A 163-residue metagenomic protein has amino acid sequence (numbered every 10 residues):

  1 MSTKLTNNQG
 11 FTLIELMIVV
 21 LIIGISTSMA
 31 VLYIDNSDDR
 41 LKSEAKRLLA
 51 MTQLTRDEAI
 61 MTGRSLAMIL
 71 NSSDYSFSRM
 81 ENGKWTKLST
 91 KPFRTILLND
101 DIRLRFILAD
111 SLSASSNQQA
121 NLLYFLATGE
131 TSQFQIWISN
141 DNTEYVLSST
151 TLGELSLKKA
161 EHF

Functional and structural regions predicted by a protein language model:
M1-T3, M17, L32-Y33, D39 (+3 more regions): N-terminal helix-rich module
S2-Y33: N-terminal single-pass transmembrane signal-anchor helix
I22-S26, L54, L155-K159: An N-terminal domain-start capping segment
L49-T62: Phosphate-interacting basic helix/loop segments used at nucleotide- and nucleic-acid interfaces
